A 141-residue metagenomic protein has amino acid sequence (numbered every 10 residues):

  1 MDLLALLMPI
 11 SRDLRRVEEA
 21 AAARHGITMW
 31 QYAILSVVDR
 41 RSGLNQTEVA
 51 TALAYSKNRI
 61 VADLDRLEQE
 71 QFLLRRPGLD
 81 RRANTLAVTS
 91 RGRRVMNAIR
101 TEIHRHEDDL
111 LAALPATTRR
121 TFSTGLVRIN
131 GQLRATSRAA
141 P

Functional and structural regions predicted by a protein language model:
M1-A5, H25-S36, N58: Short alpha-helical elements of helix-turn-helix
M1-H25, E70: N-terminal leader segment of winged-helix/HTH proteins
L6, D13, V17, A33-D39 (+3 more regions): Pre-recognition alpha-helix immediately N-terminal to the DNA-recognition helix within helix-turn-helix or winged-helix
T28-W30, N45, T89: Residues that mark the N-terminal boundary/hinge immediately upstream of a DNA-recognition element
A50: The alpha-helix within a helix-turn-helix
D65-V127, G131: Charged, amphipathic alpha-helical coiled-coil/dimerization segments
